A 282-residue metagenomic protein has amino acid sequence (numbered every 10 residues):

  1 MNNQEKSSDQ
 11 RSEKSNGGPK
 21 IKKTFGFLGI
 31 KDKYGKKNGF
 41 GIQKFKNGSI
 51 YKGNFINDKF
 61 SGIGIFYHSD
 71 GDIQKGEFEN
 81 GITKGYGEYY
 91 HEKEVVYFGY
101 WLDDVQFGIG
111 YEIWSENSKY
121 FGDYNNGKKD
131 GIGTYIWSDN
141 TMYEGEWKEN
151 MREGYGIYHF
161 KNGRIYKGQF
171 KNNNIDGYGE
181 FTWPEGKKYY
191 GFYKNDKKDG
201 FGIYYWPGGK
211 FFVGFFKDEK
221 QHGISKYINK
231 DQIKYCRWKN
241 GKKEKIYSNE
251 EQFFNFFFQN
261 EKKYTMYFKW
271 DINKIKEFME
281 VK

Functional and structural regions predicted by a protein language model:
M1-K282: Intrinsically disordered, low-complexity repeat tracts enriched in Gly/Pro/Ser/Thr and acidic residues, frequently
